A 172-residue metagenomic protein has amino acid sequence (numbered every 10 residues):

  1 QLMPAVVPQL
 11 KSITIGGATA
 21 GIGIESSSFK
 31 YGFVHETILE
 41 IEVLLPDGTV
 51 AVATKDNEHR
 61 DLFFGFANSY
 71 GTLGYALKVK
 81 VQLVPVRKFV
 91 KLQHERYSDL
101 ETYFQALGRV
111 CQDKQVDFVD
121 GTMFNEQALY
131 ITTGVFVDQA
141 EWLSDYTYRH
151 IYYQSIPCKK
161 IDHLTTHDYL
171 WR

Functional and structural regions predicted by a protein language model:
Q1-R172: Noncatalytic alpha-helical scaffold of FAD-dependent oxidoreductases
